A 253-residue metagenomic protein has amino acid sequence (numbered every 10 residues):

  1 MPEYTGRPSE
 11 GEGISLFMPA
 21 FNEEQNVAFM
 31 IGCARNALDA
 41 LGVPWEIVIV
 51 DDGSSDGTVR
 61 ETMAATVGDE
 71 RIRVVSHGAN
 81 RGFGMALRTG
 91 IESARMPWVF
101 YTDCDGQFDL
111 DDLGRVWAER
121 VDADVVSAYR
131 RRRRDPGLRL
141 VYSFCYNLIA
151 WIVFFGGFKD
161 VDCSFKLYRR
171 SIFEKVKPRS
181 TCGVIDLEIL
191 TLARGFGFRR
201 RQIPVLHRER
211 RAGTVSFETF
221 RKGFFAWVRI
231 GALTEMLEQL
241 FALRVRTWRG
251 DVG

Functional and structural regions predicted by a protein language model:
M1-G13, F155-G156, P178-G253: Hydrophobic helical membrane-anchoring modules
M1-N36, V43: N-proximal low-complexity "stem/linker" segments adjacent to membrane-targeting elements
Q25-F29, D56-A65: Acidic helix N-cap motif at the loop->helix transition within catalytic regions of sugar-transfer enzymes
V27, A34, G90, D105 (+4 more regions): Residue-level signature of catalytic and energy-coupling elements of molecular machines, predominantly ATP/GTP-dependent
M30, T58, L87, D111-L113 (+1 more regions): Acidic donor-diphosphate engagement hotspot in glycosyltransferases and nucleotidyltransferases that stabilizes
V43-S54, V75-H77: Short beta-strand/loop segment that forms part of the nucleotide-sugar
D51-R60, G106: A conserved acidic beta->alpha catalytic loop
R71, V75-S93, W98-Y101, Q107-G183 (+2 more regions): Acceptor/aglycone-binding surface of glycosyltransferases and processive sugar-polymer synthases
